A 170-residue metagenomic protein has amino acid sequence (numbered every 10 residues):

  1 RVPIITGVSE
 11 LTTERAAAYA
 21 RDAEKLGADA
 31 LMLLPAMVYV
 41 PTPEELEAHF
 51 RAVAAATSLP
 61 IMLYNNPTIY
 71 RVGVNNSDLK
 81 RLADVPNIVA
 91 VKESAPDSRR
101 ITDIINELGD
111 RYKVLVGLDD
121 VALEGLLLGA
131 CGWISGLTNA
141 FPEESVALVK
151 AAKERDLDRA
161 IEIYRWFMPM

Functional and structural regions predicted by a protein language model:
R1-R71: Active-site beta->alpha loop and helix N-cap motifs at the rims of alpha/beta catalytic domains
A52-A56, P67-M168: Catalytic alpha/beta core domains of metabolic enzymes, predominantly
